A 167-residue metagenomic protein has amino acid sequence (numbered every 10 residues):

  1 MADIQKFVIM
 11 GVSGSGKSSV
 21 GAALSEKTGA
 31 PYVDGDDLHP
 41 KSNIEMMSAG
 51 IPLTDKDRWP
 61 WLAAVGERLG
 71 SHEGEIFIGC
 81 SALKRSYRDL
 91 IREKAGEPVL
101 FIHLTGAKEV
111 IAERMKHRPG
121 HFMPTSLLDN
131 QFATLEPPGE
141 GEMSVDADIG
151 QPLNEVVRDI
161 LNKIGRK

Functional and structural regions predicted by a protein language model:
K6: Walker A (P-loop) ATP-phosphate-binding motif of ABC ATPase nucleotide-binding domains
I9: Hydrophobic anchor at the beta1->P-loop junction of P-loop NTPases
V12: P-loop (Walker A) phosphate-binding loop of NTP-binding proteins
K17: Conserved lysine of the Walker
A22, E26-E67: Conserved substrate/cofactor phosphate-moiety recognition/catalytic segment in nucleotide-dependent phosphotransferases
E73-I76, L100: Loop/turn-to-beta-strand initiation segments
A95-R114: Conserved phosphate-donor/acceptor-positioning beta-strand/loop module used by diverse small-molecule
P119-D159: Small-molecule kinase domains that catalyze NTP-dependent phosphoryl transfer to phosphate-bearing small molecules
